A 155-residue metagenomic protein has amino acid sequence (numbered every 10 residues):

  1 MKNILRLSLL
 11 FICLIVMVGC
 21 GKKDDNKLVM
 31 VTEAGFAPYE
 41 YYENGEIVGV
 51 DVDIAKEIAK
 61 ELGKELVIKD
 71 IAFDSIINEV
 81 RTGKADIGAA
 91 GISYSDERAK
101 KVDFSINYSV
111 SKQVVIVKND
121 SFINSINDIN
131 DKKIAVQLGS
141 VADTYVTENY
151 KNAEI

Functional and structural regions predicted by a protein language model:
K2-L10: Sec-dependent signal peptide recognition, specifically the positively charged N-region followed immediately by
V16-G19: C-terminal motif of bacterial Sec signal peptides marking the signal peptidase cleavage site
G21-K23: Bacterial signal peptide processing site
D25-G91: Extracytoplasmic small-molecule ligand-binding "clamshell" domains of the periplasmic binding protein/Venus flytrap
D96-N107, K151-E154: Ligand-binding "clamshell"
V102-V114, N130: Short Pro/Gly-enriched coil loops immediately N-terminal to beta-strands
V117-I134: Flexible hinge/capping segments at coil-to-helix
A135-Y150: Secondary-structure junction motif
